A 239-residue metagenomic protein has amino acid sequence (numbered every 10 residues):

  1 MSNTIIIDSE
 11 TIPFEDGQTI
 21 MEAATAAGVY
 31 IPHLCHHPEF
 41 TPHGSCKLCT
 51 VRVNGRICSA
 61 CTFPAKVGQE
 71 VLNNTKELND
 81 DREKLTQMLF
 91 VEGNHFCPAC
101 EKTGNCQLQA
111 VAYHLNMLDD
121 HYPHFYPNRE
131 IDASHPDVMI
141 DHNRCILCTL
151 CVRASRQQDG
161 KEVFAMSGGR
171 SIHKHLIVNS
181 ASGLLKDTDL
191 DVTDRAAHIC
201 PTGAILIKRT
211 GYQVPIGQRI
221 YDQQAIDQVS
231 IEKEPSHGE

Functional and structural regions predicted by a protein language model:
M1-S2, P136: Short loop/turn microsegments at loop-to-beta-strand junctions
S2-E10: Eukaryote-biased recognition of intrinsically disordered, low-complexity regulatory segments
T4, T19, T202: Ser/Thr-centric signal marking residues that sit in or immediately flank functional binding/regulatory motifs
I5, V51, I205: ABC nucleotide-binding domain "signature motif"
S9, C35-P38, I140, L185: A structural connector/turn signal
I12-V67, D81: N-terminal cofactor/phosphate-binding cores enriched in small/glycine residues, especially glycine-rich loops such as
K47-L48, R56-E239: Fe-S ferredoxin-like electron-transfer domains and their immediately adjacent linker/connector regions across
